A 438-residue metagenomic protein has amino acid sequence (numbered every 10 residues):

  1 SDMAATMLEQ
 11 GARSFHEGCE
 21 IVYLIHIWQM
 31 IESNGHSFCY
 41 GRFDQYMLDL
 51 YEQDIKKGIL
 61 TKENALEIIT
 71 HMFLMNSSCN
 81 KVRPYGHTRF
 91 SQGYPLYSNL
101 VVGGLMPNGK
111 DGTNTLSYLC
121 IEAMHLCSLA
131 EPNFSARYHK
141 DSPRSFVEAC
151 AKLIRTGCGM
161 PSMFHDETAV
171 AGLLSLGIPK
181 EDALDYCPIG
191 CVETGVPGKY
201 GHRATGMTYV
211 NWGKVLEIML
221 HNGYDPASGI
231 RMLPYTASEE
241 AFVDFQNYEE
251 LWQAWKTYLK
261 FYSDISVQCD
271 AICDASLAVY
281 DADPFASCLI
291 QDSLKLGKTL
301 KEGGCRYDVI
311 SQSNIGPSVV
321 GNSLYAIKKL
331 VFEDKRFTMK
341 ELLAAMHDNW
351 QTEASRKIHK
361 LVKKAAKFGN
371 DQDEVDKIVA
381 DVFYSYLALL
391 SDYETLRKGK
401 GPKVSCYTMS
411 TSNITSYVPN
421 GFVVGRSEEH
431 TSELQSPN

Functional and structural regions predicted by a protein language model:
S1-S432, S436: Conserved catalytic cores of very large enzyme subunits
